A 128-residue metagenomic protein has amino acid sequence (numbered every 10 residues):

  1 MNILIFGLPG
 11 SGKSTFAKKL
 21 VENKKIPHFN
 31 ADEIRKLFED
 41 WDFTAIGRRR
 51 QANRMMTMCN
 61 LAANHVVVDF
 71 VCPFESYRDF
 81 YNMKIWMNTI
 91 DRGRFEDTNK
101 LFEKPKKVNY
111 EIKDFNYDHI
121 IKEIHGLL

Functional and structural regions predicted by a protein language model:
N2: Walker A (P-loop) ATP-phosphate-binding motif of ABC ATPase nucleotide-binding domains
I5: Hydrophobic anchor at the beta1->P-loop junction of P-loop NTPases
L8: P-loop (Walker A) phosphate-binding loop of NTP-binding proteins
S11: ATP-binding Walker
S14: Walker A/P-loop
A17-N60: Conserved substrate/cofactor phosphate-moiety recognition/catalytic segment in nucleotide-dependent phosphotransferases
A45-F95: Glycine-rich phosphate-binding loop used to anchor ATP phosphates in small-molecule kinases, encompassing both
M87-L128: Small-molecule kinase domains that catalyze NTP-dependent phosphoryl transfer to phosphate-bearing small molecules
